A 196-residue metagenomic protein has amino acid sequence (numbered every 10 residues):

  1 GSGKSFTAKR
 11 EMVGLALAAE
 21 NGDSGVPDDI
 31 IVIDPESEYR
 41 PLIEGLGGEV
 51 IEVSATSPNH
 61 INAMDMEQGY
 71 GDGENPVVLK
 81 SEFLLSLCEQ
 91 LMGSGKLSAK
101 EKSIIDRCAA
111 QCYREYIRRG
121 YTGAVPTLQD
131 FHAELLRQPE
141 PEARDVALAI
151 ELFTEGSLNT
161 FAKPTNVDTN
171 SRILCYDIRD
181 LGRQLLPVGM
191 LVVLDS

Functional and structural regions predicted by a protein language model:
G1, S24, R40-G47, N62-S196: P-loop NTPase motor domains
G1-A55: Glycine-rich phosphate-binding loop of nucleotide-binding enzymes
P58: Conserved phosphoryl-transfer catalytic core
